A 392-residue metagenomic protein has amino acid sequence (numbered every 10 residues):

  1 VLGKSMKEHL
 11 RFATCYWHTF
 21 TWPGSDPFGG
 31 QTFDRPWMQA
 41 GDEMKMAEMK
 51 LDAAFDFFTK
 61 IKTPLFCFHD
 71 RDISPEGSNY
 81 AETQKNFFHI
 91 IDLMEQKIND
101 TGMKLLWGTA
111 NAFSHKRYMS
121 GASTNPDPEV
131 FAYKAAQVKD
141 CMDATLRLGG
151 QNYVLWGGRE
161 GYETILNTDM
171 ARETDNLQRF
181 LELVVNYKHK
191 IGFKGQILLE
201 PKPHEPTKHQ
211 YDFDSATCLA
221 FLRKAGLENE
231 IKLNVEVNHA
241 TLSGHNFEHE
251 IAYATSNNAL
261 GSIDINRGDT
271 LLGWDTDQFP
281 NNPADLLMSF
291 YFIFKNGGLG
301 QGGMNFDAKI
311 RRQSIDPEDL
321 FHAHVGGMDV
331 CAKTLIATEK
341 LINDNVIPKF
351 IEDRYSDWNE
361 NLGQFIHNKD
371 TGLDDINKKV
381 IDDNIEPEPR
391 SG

Functional and structural regions predicted by a protein language model:
V1-L2: Mature N-terminal, pre-catalytic/accessory segment of carbohydrate-active enzymes
M6-F12, D42-D72: Catalytic domains of carbohydrate-active enzymes, especially glycoside hydrolases
E8-A40, T109-N125, G157-T164: N-terminal small/glycine-rich loop or linker at the start of catalytic domains across soluble metabolic enzymes
A13-W17, L106-N111, K134, V154-W156 (+2 more regions): Non-cysteine beta-strand/loop elements that form the S-adenosyl-L-methionine
W17-T19, D70-I73, A110-F113, G158-E160 (+4 more regions): Active-site beta-loop-alpha junctions enriched in small/polar residues
G24-E48, T168-T174, K208-L219, T241-D329: Gly/Pro-rich active-site loop or hairpin
M49, A53-D56, L65, P75-E76 (+5 more regions): Active-site acidic/histidine proton-transfer and metal-coordination neighborhood in alpha/beta enzyme cores
A308-G392: C-terminal extensions of enzymes
